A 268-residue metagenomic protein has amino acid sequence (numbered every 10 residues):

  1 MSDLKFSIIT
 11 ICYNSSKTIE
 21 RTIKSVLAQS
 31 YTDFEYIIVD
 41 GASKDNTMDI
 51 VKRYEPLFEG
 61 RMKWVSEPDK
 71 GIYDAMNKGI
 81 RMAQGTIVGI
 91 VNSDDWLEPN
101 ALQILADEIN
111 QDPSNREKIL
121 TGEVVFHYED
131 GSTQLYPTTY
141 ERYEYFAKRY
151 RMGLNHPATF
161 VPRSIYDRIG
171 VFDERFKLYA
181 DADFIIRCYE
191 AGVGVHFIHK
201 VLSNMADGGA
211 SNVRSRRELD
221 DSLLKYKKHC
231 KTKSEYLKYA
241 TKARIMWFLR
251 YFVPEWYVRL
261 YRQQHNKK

Functional and structural regions predicted by a protein language model:
M1-A28: N-proximal low-complexity "stem/linker" segments adjacent to membrane-targeting elements
T32, D40-D49, N92: A conserved acidic beta->alpha catalytic loop
D33-A42, K63-E67: Short beta-strand/loop segment that forms part of the nucleotide-sugar
N46, D74, D95-E108: Acidic donor-binding/catalytic loop of UDP-sugar-dependent glycosyltransferases, especially processive GT2
V65-A83: Glycine-rich, basic loop-to-helix element that forms the pyrophosphate-binding segment of sugar-nucleotide handling
V88: Short aromatic/hydrophobic "clamp" motif used to bind/position activated sugar donors
N100-Q134: Conserved donor NDP-sugar-binding/catalytic core segment of glycosyltransferases
T139-E218, S222: Conserved nucleotide-sugar donor-binding catalytic segment
